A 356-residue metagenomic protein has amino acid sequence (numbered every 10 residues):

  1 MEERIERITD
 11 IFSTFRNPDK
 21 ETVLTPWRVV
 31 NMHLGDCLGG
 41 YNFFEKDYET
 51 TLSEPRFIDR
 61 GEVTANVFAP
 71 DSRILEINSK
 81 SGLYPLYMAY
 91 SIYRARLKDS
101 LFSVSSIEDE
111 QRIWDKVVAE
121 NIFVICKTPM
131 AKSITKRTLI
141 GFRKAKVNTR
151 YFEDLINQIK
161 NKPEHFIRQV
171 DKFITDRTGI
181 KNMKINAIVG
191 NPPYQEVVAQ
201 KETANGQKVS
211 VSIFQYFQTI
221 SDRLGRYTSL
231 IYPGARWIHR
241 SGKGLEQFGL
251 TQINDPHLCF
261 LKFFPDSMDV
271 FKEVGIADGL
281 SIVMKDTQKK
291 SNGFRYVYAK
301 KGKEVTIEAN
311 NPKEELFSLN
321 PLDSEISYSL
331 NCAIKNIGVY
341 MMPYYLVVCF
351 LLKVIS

Functional and structural regions predicted by a protein language model:
E2-K262, D266-V270, G279, M284-Y296: SAM-dependent methyltransferase catalytic region
K20, R28, S267-S356: C-terminal substrate-recognition regions of SAM-dependent nucleic acid methyltransferases
